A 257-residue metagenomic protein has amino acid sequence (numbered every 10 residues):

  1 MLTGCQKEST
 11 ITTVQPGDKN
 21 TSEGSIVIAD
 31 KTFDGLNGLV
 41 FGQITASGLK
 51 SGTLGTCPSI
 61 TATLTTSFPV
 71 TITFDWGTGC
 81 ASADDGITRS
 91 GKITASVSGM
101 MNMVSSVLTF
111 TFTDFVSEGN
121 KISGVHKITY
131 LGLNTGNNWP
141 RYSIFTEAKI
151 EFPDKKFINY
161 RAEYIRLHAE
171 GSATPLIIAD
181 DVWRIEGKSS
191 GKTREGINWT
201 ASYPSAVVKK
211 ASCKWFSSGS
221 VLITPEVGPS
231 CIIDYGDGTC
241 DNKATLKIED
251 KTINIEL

Functional and structural regions predicted by a protein language model:
L2-G4: C-terminal motif of bacterial Sec signal peptides marking the signal peptidase cleavage site
Q6-L257: Low-complexity, intrinsically disordered segments exposed to solvent
